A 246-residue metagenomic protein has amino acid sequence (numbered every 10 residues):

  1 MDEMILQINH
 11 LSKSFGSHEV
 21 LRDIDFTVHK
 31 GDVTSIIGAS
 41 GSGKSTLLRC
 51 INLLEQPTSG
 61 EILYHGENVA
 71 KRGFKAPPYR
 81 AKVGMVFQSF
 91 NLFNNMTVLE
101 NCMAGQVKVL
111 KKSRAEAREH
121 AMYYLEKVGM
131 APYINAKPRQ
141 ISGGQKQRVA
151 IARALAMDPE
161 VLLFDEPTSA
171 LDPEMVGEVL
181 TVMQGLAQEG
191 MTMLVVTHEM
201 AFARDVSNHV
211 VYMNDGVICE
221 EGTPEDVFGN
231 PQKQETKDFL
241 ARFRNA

Functional and structural regions predicted by a protein language model:
E3-P224: ABC family nucleotide-binding domain
E221, E225-A246: C-terminal boundary and immediately downstream tail of ABC-type ATPase nucleotide-binding domains
